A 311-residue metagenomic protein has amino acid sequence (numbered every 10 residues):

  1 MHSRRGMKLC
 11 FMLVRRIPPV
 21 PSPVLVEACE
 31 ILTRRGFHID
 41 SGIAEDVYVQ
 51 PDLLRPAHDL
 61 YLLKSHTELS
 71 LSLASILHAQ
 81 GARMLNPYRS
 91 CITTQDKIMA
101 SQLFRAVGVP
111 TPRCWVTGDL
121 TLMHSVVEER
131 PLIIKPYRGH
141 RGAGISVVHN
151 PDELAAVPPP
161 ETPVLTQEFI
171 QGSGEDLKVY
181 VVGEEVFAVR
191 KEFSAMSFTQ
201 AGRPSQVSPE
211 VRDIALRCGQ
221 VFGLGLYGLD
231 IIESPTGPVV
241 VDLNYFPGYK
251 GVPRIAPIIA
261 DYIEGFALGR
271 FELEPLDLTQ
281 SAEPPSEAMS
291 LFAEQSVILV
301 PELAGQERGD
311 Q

Functional and structural regions predicted by a protein language model:
R4-M12: Extreme N-terminal starter segment of soluble prokaryotic enzymes
R15-R113, L122: Conserved N-proximal alpha/beta basic substrate-recognition cap immediately N-terminal to, or forming the N-lobe
H66-E68, R138-G139, F246: Short glycine-rich anion-binding loops that position phosphate/pyrophosphate groups of nucleotides and phosphorylated
P112-L132: Rossmann-like NAD(P)H-binding beta-loop-alpha module
L132, L165, F187-A188, Y227 (+1 more regions): Protein kinase-like catalytic core scaffold
A143-F222: Phosphate-binding site of ATP-dependent enzymes
A195-V240, N244, V252-P284, A288-P301 (+1 more regions): A long amphipathic alpha-helix within ATP-dependent nucleotide-binding catalytic cores
